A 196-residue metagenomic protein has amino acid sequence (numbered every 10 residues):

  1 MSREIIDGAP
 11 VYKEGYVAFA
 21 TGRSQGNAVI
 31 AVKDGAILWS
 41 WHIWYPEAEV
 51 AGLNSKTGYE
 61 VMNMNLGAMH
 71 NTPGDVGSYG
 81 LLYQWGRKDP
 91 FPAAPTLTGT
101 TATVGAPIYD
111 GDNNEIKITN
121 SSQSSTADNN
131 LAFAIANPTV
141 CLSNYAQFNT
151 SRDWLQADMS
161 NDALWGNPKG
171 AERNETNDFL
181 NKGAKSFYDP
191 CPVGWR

Functional and structural regions predicted by a protein language model:
M1-S186: Short, compositionally biased
F187-R196: Short, conserved beta-strand/loop elements in beta-sheet-dominated catalytic cores that frequently flank divalent-metal
